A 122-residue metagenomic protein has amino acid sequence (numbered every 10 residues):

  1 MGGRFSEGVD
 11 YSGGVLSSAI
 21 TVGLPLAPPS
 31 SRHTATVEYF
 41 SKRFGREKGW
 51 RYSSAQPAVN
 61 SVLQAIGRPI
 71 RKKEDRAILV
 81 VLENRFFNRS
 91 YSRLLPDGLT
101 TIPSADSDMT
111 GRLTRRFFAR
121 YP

Functional and structural regions predicted by a protein language model:
M1-P122: ASCE RecA-like P-loop NTPase motor cores that couple ATP hydrolysis to mechanical translocation on nucleic acids
